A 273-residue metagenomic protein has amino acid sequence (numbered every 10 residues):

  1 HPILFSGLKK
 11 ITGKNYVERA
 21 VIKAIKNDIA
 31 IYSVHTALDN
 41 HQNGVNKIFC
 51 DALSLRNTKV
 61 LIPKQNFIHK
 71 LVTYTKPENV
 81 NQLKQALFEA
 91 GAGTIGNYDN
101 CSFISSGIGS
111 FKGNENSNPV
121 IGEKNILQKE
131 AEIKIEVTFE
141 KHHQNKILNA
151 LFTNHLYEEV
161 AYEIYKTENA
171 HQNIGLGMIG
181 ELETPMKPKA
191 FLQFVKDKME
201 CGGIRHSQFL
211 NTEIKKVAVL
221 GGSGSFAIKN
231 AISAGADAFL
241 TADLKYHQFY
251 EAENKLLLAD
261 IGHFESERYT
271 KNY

Functional and structural regions predicted by a protein language model:
H1-Y273: Active-site catalytic microenvironments in core metabolic enzymes, especially phosphate/sugar-handling
